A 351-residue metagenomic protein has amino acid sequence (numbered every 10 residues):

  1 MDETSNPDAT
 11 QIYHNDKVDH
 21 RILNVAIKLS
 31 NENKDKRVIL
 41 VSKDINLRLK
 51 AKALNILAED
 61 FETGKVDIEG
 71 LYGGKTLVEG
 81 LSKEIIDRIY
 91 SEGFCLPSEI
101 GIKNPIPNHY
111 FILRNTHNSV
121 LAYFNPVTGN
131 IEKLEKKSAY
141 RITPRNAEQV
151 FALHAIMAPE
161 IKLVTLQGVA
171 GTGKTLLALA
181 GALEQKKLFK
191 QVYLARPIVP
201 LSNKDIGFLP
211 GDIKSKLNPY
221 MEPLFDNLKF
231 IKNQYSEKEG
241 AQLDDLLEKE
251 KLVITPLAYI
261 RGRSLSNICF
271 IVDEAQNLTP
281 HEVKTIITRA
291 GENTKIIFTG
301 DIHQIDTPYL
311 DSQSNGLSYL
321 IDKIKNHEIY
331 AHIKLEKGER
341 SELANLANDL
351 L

Functional and structural regions predicted by a protein language model:
M1-S30: A charged nuclease-like catalytic/ligand-binding cleft shared by nucleic-acid processing domains
H14, N24-K28, E32-K36, I45-N55 (+3 more regions): Conserved helicase motor core of SF1/SF2 NTP-dependent helicases
L40-S42: Short beta-strand scaffold positions
E84-E148: Pre-P-loop entry segment of helicase/translocase ATPase cores
I271-V272: Hydrophobic residues in beta-strands of the RecA-like P-loop NTPase core, especially within AAA+ ATPase
